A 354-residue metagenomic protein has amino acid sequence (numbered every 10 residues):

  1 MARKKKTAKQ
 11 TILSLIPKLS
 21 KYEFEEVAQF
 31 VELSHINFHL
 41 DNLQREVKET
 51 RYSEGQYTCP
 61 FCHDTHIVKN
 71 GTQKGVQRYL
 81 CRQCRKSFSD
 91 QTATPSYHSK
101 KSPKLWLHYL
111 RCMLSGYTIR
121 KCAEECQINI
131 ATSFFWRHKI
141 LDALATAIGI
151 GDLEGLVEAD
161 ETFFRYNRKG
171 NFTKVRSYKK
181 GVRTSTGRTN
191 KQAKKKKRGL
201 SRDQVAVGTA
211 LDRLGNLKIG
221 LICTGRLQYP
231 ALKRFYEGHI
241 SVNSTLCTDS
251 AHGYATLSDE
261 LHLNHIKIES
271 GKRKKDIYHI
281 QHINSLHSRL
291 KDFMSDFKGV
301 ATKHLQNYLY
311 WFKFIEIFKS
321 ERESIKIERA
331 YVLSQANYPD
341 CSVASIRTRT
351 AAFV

Functional and structural regions predicted by a protein language model:
M1-V354: Residue-level recognition of single "structural anchor" positions that define or cap local secondary structure
